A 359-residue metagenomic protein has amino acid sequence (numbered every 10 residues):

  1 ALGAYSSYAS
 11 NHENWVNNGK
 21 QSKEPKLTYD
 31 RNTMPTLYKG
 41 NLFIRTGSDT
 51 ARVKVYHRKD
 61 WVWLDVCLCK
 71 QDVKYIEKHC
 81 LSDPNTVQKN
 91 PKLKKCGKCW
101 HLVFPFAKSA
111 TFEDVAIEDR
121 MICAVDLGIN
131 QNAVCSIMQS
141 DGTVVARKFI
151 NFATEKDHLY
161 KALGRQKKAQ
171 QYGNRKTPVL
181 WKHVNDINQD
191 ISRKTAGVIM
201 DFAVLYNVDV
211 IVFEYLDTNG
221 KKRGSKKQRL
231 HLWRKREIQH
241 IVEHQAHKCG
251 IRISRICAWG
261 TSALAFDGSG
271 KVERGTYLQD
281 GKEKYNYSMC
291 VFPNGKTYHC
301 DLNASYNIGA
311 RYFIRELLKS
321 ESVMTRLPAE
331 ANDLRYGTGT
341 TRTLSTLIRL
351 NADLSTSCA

Functional and structural regions predicted by a protein language model:
A1-A359: Nucleic-acid substrate recognition interfaces
